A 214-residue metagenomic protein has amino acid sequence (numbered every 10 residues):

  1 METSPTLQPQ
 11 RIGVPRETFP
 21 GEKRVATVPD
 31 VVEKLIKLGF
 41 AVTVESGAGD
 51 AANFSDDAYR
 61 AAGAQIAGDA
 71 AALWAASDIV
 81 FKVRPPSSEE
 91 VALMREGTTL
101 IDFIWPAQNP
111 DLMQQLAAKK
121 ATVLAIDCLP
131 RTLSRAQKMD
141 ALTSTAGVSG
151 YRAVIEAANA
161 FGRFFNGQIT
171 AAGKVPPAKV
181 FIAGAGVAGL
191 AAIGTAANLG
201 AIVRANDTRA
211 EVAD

Functional and structural regions predicted by a protein language model:
M1-Q115: An N-terminal-biased, well-structured beta-alpha scaffold segment characteristic of Rossmann-like dinucleotide-binding
M1-R11, E17, S88-K179: Glycine/serine-rich phosphate-binding loop and adjoining beta1-alpha1 elements at the start of nucleotide-handling
P15-F54, F164-D214: Glycine-rich phosphate/diphosphate-binding loop of Rossmann-like nucleotide-binding domains
K37-A41, A64-Q65, I79-K82, A118-T122 (+3 more regions): Generic secondary-structure signature for well-ordered alpha-helical cores
A61, N159, D214: Charged/polar, solvent-exposed surface patches and flexible loops
A75, V148-Y151, I155, L190 (+1 more regions): A broad detector of short, well-ordered amphipathic alpha-helices that serve as recognition/interaction surfaces
